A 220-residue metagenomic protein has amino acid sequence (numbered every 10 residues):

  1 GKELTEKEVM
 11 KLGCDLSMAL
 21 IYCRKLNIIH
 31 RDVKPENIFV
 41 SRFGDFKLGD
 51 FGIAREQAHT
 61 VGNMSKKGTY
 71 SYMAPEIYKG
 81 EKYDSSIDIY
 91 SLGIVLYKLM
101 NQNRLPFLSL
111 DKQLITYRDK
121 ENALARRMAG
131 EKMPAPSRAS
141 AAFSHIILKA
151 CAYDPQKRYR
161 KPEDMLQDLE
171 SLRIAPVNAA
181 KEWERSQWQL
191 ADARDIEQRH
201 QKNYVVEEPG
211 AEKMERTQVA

Functional and structural regions predicted by a protein language model:
L12-G13: Activation segment signature within eukaryotic-like protein kinase domains
M18-I28: Protein kinase catalytic-loop region centered on the HRD/HxD motif
M64-E76: Conserved activation segment of eukaryotic-like protein kinases, specifically the C-terminal portion of the activation
D88: Conserved catalytic-loop aspartate of Hanks-type protein kinases
R158: Conserved HRD-motif arginine in the catalytic loop of eukaryotic-like protein kinases
V177-A220: Regulatory extensions appended to serine/threonine kinase catalytic cores
